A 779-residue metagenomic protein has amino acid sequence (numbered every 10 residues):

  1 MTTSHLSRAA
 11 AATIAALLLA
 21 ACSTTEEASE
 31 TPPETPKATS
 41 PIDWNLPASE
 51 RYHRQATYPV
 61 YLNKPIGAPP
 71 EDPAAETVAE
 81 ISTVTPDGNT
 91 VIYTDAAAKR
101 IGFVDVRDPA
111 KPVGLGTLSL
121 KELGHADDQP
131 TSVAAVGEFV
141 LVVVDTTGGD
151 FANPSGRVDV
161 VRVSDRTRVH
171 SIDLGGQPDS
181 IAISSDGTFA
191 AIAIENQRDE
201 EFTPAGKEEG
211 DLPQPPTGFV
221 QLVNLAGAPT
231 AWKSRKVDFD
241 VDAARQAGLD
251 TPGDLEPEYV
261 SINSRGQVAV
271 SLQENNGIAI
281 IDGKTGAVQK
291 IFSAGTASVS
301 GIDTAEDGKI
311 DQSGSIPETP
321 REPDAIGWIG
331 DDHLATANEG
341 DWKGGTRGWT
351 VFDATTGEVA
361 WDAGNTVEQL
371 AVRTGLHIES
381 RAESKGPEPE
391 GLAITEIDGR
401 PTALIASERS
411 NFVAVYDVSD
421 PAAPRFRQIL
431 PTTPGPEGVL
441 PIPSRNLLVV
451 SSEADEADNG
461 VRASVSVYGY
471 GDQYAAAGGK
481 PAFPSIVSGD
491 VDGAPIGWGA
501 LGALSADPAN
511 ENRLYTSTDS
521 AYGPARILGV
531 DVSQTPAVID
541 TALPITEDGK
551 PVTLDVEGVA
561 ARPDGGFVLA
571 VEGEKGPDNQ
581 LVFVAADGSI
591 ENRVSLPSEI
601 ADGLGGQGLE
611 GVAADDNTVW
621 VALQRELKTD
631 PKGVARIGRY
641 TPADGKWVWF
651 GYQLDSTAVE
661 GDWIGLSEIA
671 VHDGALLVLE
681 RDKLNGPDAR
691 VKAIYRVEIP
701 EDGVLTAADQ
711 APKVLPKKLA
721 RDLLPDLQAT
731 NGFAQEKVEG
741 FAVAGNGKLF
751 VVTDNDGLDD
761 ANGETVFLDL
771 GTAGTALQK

Functional and structural regions predicted by a protein language model:
T2-A10: Bacterial N-terminal signal peptides that target proteins for export
L18-A21: C-terminal motif of bacterial Sec signal peptides marking the signal peptidase cleavage site
S23-E30: Bacterial lipoprotein signal-peptidase II cleavage site
T25, P36-K779: Sequence/structural signature of beta-propeller domains
